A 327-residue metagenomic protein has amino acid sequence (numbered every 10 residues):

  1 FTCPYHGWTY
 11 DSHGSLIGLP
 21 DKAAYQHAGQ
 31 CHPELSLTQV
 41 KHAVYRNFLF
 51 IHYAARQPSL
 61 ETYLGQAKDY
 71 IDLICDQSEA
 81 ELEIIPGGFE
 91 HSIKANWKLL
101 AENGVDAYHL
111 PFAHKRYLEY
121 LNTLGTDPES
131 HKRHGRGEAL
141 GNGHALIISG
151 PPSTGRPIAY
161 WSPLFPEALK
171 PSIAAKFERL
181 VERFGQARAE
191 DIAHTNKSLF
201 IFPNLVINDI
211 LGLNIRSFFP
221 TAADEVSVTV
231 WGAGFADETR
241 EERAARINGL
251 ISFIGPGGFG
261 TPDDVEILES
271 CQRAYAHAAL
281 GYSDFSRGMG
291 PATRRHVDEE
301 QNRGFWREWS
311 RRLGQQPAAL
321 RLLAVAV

Functional and structural regions predicted by a protein language model:
F1-D69: Rieske [2Fe-2S] iron-sulfur-binding domain
V40-V327: C-terminal catalytic domain of Rieske-type non-heme iron oxygenases
